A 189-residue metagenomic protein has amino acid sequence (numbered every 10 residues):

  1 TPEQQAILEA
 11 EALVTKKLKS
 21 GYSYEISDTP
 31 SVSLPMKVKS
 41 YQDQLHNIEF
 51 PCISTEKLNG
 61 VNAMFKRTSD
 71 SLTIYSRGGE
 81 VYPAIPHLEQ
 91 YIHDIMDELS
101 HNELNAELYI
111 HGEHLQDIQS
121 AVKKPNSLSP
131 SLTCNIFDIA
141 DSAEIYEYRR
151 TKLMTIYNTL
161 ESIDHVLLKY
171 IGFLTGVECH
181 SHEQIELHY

Functional and structural regions predicted by a protein language model:
T1-A6, C134, D141-E144, G172-H180 (+1 more regions): Short intrinsically disordered, low-complexity coil segments enriched in acidic
P2-T29, Q119-P130: Structure-specific nucleic-acid interaction/processing domains
E9, L13-K16, I156-L160, H188: Generic, well-ordered alpha-helical scaffold segments in large soluble proteins
K17-L34, G172-Y189: Amphipathic alpha-helical
S23-Y41, N105-E113: Short, glycine/charge-rich beta-strand/loop segments that flank catalytic centers and engage negatively charged groups
Q42-V166: Covalent nucleotidyltransferase
